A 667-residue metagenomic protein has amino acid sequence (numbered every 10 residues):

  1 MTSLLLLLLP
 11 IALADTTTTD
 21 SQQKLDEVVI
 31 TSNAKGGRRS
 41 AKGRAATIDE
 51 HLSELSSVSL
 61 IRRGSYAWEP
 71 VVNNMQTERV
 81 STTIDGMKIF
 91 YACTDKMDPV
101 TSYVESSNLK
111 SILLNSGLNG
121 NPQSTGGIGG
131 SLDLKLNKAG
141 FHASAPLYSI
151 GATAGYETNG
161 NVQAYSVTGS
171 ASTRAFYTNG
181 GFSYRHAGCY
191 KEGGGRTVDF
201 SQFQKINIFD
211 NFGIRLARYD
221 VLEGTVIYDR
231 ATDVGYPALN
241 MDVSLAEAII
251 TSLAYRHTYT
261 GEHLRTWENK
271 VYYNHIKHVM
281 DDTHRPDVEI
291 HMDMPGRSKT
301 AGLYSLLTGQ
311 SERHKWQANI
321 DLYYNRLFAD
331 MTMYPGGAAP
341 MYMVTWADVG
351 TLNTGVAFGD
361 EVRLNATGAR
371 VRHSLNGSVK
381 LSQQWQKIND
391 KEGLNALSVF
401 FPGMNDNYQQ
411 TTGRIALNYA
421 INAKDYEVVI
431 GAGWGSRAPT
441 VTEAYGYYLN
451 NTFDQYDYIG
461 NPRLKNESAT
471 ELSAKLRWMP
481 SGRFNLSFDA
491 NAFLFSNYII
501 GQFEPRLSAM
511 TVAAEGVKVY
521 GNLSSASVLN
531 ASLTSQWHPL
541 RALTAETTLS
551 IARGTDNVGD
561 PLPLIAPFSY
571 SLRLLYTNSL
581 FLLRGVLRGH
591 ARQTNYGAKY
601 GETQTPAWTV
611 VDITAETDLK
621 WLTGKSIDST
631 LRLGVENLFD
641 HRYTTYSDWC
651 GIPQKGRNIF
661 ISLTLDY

Functional and structural regions predicted by a protein language model:
D49-K88: Extracytoplasmic beta-strand/coil segments of soluble accessory domains associated with Gram-negative outer-membrane
L60, I89-G117: Short acidic/polar hinge/loop motifs at secondary-structure boundaries that mediate gating or recognition
S106-G151: A beta-strand signature from Gram-negative outer-membrane beta-barrel systems, especially the internal plug domain
A187, D199-S201, R215, Y219-W267 (+3 more regions): Flexible loop and strand-edge segments within Gram-negative outer membrane beta-barrel domains
I206, G213-R218, F358-E361, Q410-T412 (+5 more regions): Conserved C-terminal beta-signal and adjacent last beta-strands/turns of outer-membrane beta-barrel proteins
F209, M294-L306, T345, V349-A357 (+5 more regions): Outer membrane beta-barrel strand-and-loop segments of large Gram-negative receptors, especially TonB-dependent
A217, D321, P340-F495, H538-A542 (+2 more regions): Structural signature of Gram-negative outer-membrane beta-barrels, strongest in the C-terminal barrel of TonB-dependent
L364-A369, L381-Q386, S487, N491-G501 (+1 more regions): Gram-negative outer-membrane beta-barrel transporters
